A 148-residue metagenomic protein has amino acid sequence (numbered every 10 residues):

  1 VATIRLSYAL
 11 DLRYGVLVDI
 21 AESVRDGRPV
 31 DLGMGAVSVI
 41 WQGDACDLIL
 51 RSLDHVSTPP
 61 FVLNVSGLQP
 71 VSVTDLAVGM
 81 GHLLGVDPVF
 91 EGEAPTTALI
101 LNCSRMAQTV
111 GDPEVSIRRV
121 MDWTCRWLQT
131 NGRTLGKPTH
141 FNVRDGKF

Functional and structural regions predicted by a protein language model:
V1-D44, M80: NAD(P)-dependent short-chain dehydrogenase/reductase
D11, V37-G43, G67-V71, A98-L101 (+1 more regions): Residue-level signal for the nucleotide or nucleotide-sugar donor/cofactor binding architecture
I20, M106-A107: Structural element of the ATP-grasp superfamily
S23-G27, S52-V56, W127-N131: Generic structural signal for alpha-helix termini and adjacent loop/cap motifs
D31-G33, F61, V89-G92, G136-P138: Short, hydrophobic secondary-structure boundary micro-motifs
G43-D54, M121-C125: Amphipathic alpha-helical segments that line or abut small-molecule/effector binding pockets and mediate allosteric
L48-R105, D145-K147: Mid/C-terminal beta-alpha module of Rossmann-like enzyme folds, strongest in SDR-family dehydrogenases/epimerases
I117-F148: Amphipathic terminal alpha-helices
